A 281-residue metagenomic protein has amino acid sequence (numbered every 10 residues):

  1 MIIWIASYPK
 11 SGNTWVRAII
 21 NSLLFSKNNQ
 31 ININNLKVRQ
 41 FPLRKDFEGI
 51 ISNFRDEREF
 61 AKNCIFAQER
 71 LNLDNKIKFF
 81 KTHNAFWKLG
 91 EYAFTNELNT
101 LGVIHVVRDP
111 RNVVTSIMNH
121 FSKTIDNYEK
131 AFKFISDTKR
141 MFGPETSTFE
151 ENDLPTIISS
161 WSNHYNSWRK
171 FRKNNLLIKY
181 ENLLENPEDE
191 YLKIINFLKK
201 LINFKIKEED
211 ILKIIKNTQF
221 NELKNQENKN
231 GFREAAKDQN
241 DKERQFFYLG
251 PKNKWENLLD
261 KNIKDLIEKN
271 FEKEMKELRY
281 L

Functional and structural regions predicted by a protein language model:
M1-I178, D241, Q245-L281: PAPS-dependent sulfotransferase catalytic domain
N13-S26, L177-F204, I214, E222: PAPS/PAP-binding and catalytic site of the sulfotransferase fold
I31-N32, N203-E209: Acidic/polar loop patches that form or flank catalytic/metal-binding clefts of enzymes that bind anionic ligands
A85, D109, E181-L183, N217-F220: Short, solvent-exposed coil/turn elements at secondary-structure transition points
F86-W87, F121, L198-K199, E222-N225: Short regulatory "switch" loops immediately downstream of catalytic or recognition motifs within protein catalytic
E190-L192, K207-E209, L281: Composition- and surface-driven signal marking solvent-exposed, interaction-prone regions in large proteins
E208-N217: Acidic/histidine-enriched alpha-helical segments
K216-K242: Short acidic/His-enriched helical or mixed secondary-structure segments at domain edges of catalytic enzymes and some
